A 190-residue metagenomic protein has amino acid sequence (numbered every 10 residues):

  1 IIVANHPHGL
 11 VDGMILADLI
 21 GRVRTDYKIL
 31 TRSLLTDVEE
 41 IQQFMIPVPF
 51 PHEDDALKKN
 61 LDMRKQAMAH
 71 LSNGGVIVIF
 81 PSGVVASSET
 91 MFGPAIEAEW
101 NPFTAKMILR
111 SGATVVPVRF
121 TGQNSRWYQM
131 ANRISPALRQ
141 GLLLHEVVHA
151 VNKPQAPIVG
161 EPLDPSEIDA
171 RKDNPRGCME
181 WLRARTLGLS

Functional and structural regions predicted by a protein language model:
A4-A56: Catalytic core of membrane glycerolipid acyltransferases/transacylases, capturing the structured, soluble-facing
N60-S190: Non-catalytic C-terminal accessory region of glycerolipid acyltransferases and related lyso-lipid remodeling enzymes
